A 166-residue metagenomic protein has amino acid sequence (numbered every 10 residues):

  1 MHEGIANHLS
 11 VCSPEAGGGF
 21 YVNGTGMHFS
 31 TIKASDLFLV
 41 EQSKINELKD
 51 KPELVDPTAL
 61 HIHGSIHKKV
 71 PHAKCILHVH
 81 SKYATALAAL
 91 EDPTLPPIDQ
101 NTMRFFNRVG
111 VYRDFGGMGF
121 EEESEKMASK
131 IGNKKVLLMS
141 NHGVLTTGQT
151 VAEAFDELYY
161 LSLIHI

Functional and structural regions predicted by a protein language model:
M1-I164: Glycine-rich flexible loops
